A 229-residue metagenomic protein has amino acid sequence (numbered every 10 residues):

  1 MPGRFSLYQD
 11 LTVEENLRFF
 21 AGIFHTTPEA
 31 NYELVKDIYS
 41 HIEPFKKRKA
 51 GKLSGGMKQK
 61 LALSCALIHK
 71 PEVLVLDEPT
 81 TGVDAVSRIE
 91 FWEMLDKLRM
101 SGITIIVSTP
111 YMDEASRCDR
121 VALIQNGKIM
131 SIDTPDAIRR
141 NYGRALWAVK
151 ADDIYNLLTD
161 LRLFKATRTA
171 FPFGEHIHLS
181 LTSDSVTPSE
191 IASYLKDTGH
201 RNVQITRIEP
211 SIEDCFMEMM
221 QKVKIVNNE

Functional and structural regions predicted by a protein language model:
M1-Q125, S131: ABC transporter nucleotide-binding domains
Q9, I42, L53, K150-D153 (+2 more regions): Residue-level signature of the cytosolic catalytic core of signaling kinases
D10-L11, E29-Y32, K47, I132 (+5 more regions): Non-catalytic, surface-exposed connector residues within folded enzymatic/regulatory domains
H25, S40, G143, A166 (+2 more regions): A generic structural signal for secondary-structure junctions that act as hinges or helix/strand caps at the edges
N31, T134, L157-D160, T187-I191: Hydrophobic side chains in well-ordered alpha-helices
K36, R139, F216-M217: Conserved protein kinase catalytic domain
E93-T182: ABC transporter nucleotide-binding domain
T182-E229: C-terminal coupling/interaction segments
